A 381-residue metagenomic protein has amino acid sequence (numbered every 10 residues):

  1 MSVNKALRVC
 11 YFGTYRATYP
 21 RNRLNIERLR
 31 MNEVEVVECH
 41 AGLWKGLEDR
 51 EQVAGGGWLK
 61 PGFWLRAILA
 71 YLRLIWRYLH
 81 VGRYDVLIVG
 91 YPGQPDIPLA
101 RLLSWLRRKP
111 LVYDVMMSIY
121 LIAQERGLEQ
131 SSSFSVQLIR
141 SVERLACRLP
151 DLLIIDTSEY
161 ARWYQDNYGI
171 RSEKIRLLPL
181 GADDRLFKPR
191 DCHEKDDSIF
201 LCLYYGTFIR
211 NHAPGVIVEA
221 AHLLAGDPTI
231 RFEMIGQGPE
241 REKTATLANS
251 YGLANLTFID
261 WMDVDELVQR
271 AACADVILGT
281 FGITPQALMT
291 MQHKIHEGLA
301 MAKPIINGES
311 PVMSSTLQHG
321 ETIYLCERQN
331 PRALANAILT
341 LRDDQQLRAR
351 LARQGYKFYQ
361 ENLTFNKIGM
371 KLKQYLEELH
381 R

Functional and structural regions predicted by a protein language model:
C10, E194-H222, E233: Conserved donor-binding/catalytic core segment of Leloir-type glycosyltransferases
K45-L59, G82, V112-R144, D183-R185: Acceptor-binding helix/loop patch of EC 2.4 sugar-transfer enzymes, predominantly nucleotide-sugar-dependent
L72-L79, L102-L106, Y113, S133-L153: Membrane-proximal helix-turn-helix segments that form the acceptor-binding/catalytic region of lipid-linked
E159, G181: Carbohydrate-associated surface elements
H212, D265-R270, D275-L299, I306-S315: Nucleotide-sugar-dependent
E242-Q269: Nucleotide-activated donor-binding/catalytic signature segment of Leloir-type glycosyltransferases, i.e., the conserved
H319-G320, Y324-P331, T340-Q345: Conserved acidic donor-binding segment of nucleotide-sugar-dependent glycosyltransferases
A333, T340, L347-E361: A short, well-ordered alpha-helix in the C-terminal region of glycosyltransferases
